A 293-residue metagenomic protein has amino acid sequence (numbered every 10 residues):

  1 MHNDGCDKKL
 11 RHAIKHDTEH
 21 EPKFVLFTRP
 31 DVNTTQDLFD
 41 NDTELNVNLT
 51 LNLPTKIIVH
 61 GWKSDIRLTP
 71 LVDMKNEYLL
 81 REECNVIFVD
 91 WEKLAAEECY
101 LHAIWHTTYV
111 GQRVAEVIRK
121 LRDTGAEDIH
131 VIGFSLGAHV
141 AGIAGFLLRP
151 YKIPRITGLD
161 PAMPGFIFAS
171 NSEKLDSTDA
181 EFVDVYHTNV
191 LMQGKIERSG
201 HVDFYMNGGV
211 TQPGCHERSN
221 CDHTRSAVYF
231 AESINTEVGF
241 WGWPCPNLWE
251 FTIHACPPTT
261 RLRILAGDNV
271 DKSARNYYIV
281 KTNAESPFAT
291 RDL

Functional and structural regions predicted by a protein language model:
M1-F88, A95-H106, E116-T124, R149-Y151 (+2 more regions): Flexible, membrane-associating and regulatory peripheral segments of lipid-active enzymes
H60, I132-A144: Glycine-rich nucleophile elbow surrounding the catalytic serine of serine-hydrolase chemistry
H106-T107, V140: Non-catalytic cap/lid and distal C-terminal segments of serine-dependent acyl enzymes
T124-S135, I156: Alpha/beta-hydrolase fold nucleophile elbow
R155-G165, H187-L191, G209: Active-site nucleophile loop of the alpha/beta-hydrolase fold
